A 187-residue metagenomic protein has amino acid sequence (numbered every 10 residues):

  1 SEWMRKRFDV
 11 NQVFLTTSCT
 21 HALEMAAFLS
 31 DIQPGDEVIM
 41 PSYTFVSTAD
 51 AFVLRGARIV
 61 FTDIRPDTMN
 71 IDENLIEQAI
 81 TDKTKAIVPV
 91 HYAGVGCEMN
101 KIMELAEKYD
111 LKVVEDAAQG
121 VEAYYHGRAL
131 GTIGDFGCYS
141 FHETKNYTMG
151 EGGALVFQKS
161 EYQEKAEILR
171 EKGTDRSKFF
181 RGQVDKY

Functional and structural regions predicted by a protein language model:
E2-A26, M40-Y43, T62: Short loop-beta-helix segment that forms the pyridoxal 5′-phosphate
N11-Q12, D36-E37, G152: Short active-site oxyanion
F28-Y92, G96-A117, Y124: PLP-dependent aminotransferase-like
L105-D110, R128-F136: Radical SAM/AdoMet-radical enzyme domain recognition
G120-H126, I133-Y187: Active-site region of PLP-dependent enzymes
